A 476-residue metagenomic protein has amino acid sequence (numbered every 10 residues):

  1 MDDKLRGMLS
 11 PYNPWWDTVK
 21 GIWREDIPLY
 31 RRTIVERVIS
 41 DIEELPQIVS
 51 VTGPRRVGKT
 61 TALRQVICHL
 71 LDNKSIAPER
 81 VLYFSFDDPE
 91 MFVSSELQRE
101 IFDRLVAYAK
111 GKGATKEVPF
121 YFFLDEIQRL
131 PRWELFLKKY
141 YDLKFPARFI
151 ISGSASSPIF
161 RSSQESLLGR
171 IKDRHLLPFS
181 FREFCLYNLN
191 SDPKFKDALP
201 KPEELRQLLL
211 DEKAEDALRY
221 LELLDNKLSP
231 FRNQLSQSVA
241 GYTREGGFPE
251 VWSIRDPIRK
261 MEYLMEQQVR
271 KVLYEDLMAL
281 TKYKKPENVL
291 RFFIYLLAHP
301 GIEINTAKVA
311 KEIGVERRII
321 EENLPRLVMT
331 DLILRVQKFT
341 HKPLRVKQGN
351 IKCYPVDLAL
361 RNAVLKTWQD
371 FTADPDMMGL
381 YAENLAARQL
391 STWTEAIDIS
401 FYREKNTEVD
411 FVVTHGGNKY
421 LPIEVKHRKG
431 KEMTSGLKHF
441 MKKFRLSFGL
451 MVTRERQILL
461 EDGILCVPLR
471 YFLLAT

Functional and structural regions predicted by a protein language model:
M1-L45: A short, basic N-terminal segment
D2-K4, W252-H415, K419: Accessory nucleic acid-recognition modules appended to NTPase machines
D2-S10, Q164-E287, L297: Interdomain motor-coupling "hinge/lid" segment immediately C-terminal to the ATP-binding subdomain of NTP-driven enzymes
V51: Hydrophobic anchor at the beta1->P-loop junction of P-loop NTPases
K59: Conserved lysine of the Walker
A62, V66: Hydrophobic positions on the alpha1 helix immediately C-terminal to the Walker A/P-loop
Y83-E117: Short glycine-rich substrate-engagement loop in P-loop NTPases that contacts/grips substrate
R148-S154, H175: Structural recognition of the conserved hydrophobic beta-strand(s) that form the central parallel beta-sheet of P-loop
